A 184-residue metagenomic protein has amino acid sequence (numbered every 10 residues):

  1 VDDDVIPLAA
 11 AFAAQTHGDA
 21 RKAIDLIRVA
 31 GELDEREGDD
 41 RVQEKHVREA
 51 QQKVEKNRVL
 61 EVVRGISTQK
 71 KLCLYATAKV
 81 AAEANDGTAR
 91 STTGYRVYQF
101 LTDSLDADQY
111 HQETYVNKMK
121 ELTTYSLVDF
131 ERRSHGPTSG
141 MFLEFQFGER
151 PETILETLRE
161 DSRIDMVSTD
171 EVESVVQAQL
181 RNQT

Functional and structural regions predicted by a protein language model:
V1-T16: Conserved small helical "lid"/interfacial subdomain of P-loop NTPases
F12, L33, A76-V80, V97: Short amphipathic alpha-helical elements of helix-turn-helix/winged-helix folds
A23: Metal-dependent phosphoester/phosphodiester hydrolase catalytic core
L33-E55: Conserved C-terminal helix/linker of AAA+ ATPases
E37, K79-D86, L101-L105: Short helix-capping/hinge SLiMs at alpha-helix to coil transitions
E55-A76, V80-T88: Short alpha-helical segments that sit at the start of domains
T88-T184: Terminal-proximal interaction/regulatory segments of ATP-powered molecular machines
